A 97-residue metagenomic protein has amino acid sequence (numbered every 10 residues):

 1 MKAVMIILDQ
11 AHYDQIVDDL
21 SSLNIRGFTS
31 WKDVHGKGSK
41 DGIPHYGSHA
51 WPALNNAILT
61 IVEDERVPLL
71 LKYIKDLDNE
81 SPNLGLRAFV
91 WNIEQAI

Functional and structural regions predicted by a protein language model:
M1-I97: Positively charged, small/polar-rich N-terminal and surface patches that mediate targeting and assembly and bind
